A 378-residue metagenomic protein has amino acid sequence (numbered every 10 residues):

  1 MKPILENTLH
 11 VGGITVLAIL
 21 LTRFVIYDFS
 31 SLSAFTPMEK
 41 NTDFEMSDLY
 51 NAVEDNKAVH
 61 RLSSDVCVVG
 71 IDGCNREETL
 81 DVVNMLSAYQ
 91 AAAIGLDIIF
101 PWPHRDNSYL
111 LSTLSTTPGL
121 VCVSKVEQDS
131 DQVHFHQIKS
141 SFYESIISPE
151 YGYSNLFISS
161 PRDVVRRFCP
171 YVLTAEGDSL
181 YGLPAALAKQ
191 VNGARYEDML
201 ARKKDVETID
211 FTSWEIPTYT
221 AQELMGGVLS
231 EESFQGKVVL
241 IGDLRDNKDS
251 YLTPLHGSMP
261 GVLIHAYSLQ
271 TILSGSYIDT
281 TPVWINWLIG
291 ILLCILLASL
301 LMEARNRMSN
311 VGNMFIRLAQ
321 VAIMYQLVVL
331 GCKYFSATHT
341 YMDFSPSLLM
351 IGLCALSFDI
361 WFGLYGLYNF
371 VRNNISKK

Functional and structural regions predicted by a protein language model:
K2-E197, F234-I316, Q320-L327, G363: Non-transmembrane functional regions of envelope-associated proteins
T36, K40-S47, Y181, E215-T218 (+2 more regions): Low-complexity, intrinsically disordered regions enriched in charged/polar residues
V69, P170-Y171, E207, P217 (+4 more regions): A near-ubiquitous, low-amplitude feature marking generic local secondary-structure context
G177-Y181, S213-Y219, M259-V262, I291 (+2 more regions): Short, exposed beta-strand "edge-strand" segments with a Pro/Gly-rich flavor and a Y/T-containing core
R195-L229: Substrate-access "cap/lid" subdomains that shape and gate the entrance to catalytic or ligand-binding pockets
N306-K378: Alpha-helical transmembrane segments forming the membrane-embedded cores of inner-membrane proteins across
